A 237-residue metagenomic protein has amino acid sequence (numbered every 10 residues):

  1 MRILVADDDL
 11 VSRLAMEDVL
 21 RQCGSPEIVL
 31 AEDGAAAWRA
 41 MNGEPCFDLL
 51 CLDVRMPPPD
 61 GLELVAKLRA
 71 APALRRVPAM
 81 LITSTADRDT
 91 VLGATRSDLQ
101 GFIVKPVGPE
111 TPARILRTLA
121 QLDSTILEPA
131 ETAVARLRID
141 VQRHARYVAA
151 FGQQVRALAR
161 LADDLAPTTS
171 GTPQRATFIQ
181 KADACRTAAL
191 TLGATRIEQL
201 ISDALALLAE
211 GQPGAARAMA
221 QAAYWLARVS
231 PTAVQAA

Functional and structural regions predicted by a protein language model:
M1-L20, L50: Conserved acidic segment of CheY-like receiver
S25-E32, A40: Short hydrophobic/Thr-rich beta-strand motif most characteristic of the beta2 strand and flanking loop of CheY-like
E32, P58-P59, L68, V77: Hydrophobic residue at a beta-alpha junction that N-caps the helix immediately following a catalytic beta-strand/loop
P45-C51: Active-site beta3 strand of CheY-like receiver
D53, T83: Active-site residues of response regulator receiver
M56-P58, R75, D87: The feature encodes the CheY-like receiver
T95, V107-I179, R186, L190-A237: Two-component system phosphorelay core
